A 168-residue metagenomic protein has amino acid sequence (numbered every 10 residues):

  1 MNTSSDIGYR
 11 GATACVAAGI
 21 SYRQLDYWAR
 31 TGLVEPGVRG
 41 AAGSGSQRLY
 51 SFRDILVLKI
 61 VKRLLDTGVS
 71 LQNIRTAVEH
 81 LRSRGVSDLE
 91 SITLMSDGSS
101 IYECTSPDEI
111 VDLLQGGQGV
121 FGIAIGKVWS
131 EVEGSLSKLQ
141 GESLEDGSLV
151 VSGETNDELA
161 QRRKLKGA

Functional and structural regions predicted by a protein language model:
M1-G8, F52-A168: Amphipathic alpha-helical "stalk" segments
M1-V57, L65-D66: Basic helix-turn-helix/winged-helix DNA-binding cores and closely related short helical interaction motifs
